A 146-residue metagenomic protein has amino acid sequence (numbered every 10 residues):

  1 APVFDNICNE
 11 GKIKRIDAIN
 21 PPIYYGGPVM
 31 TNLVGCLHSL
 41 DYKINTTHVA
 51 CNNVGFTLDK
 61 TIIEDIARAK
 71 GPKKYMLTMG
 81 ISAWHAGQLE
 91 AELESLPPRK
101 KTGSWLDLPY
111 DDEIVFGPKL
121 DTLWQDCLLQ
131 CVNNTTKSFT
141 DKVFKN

Functional and structural regions predicted by a protein language model:
A1-T78, S82-N146: A short aromatic-anchored loop/beta-hairpin motif
